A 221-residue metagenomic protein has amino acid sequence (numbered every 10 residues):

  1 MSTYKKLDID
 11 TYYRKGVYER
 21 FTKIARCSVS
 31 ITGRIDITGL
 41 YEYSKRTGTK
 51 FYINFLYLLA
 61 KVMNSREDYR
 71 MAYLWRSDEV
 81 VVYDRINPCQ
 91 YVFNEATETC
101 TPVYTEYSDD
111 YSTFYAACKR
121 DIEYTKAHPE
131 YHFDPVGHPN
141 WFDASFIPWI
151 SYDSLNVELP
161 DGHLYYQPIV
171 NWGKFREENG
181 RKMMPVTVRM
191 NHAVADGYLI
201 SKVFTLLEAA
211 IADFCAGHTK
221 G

Functional and structural regions predicted by a protein language model:
M1-I24, D84-V92, V157: Short amphipathic alpha-helices and their capping loops
T3-Y4, T22-N54, R70-I86, W141-A144 (+2 more regions): Gly/Ser/Thr-rich phosphate-binding loops and adjoining beta-strand/alpha-helix segments that form adenosine-phosphate
I31, L40-T47, E98-S112, A195: Acyl-group handling in specialized metabolite and lipid biosynthesis
L40-S65, M184-V203: Acyl activation and transfer enzymes in specialized metabolism, enriched for ANL adenylate-forming modules
V62-Y104: Hydrophobic/aromatic-rich structural module bridging two neighboring secondary-structure elements via a short loop
N94-Y152: Helical lid/core segments from catalytic subdomains that handle acyl or acyl-like groups
V136-W149, P168-T205: Histidine-centered acyl-transfer/condensation active-site motif and its immediate structural neighborhood
F146-Q167: Short, hydrophobic/π-rich interface segment
